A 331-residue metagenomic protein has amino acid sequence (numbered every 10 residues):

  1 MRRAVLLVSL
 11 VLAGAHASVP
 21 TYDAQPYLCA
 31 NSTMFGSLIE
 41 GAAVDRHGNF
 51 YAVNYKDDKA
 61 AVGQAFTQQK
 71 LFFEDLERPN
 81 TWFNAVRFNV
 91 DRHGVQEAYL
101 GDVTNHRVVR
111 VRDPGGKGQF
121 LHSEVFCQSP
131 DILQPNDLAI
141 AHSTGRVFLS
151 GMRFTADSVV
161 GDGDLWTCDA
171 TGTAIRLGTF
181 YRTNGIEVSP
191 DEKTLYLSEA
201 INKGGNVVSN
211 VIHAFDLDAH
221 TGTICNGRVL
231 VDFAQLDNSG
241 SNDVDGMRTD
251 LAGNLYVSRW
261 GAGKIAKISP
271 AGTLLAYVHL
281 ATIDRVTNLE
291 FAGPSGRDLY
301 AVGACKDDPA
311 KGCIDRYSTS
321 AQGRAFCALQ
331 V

Functional and structural regions predicted by a protein language model:
M1-A17: Fungal secretory targeting signals
A17-G36, F66-L71, G227-V229: A short helix->beta-strand "capping" segment at the edge of beta-propeller domains
S32-F50, E77-A98, S129-L149, F154-T155 (+8 more regions): Beta-rich, blade/repeat-based domains predominating in secreted/periplasmic proteins but also intracellular
R46, G63-L71, N89-Q96, P114 (+5 more regions): Flexible "stalk/tail and boundary" regions
Y55-D57, V103, M152-F154, A200-N202 (+5 more regions): Short loop/turn segments immediately following the C-termini of beta-strands
K59-G63, R107-V109, G163-W166, V211-H213 (+2 more regions): A short loop-to-beta-strand structural motif that recurs across blades of beta-propeller domains
A61-V109, S123-E124: Blade-loop segments of beta-propeller domains
V111-G118, A214-T223, S318-F326: Short loop/turn segments immediately following beta-strands, especially the blade-tip and inter-blade linker loops
